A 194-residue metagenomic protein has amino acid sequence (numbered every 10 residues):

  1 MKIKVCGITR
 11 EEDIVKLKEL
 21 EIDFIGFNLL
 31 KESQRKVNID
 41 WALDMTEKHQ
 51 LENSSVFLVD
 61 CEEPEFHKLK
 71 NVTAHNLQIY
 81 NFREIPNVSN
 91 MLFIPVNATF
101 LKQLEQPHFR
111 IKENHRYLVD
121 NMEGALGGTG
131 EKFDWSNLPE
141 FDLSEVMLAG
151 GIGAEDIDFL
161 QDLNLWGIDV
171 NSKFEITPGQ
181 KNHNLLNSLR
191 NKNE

Functional and structural regions predicted by a protein language model:
M1-K4: Extreme N-terminal starter segment of soluble prokaryotic enzymes
T9, D60-E62, R83, I152: Short beta->alpha linker loops
R10-D13, W41: Short N-terminal amphipathic alpha-helix/helix-capping patch enriched in small hydrophobics with frequent Ser/Thr
I14-L20, I111: Alpha/beta enzyme core
E21-D23, N164: Active-site-proximal glycine-rich helix-loop-beta segment
F24-D40: Glycine-rich, proline-tolerant flexible connector loops at the mouths of alpha/beta enzymes
I39-D40, D44-K48, K68-H75, I79-S172 (+2 more regions): Short loop-to-alpha-helix "cap/lid" segments that border enzyme active sites across diverse enzyme classes
N53-N71: Phosphate-bearing ligand-interacting subdomains that bind or position ATP/ADP/UDP/GDP/NAD(P) or nucleotide-linked
